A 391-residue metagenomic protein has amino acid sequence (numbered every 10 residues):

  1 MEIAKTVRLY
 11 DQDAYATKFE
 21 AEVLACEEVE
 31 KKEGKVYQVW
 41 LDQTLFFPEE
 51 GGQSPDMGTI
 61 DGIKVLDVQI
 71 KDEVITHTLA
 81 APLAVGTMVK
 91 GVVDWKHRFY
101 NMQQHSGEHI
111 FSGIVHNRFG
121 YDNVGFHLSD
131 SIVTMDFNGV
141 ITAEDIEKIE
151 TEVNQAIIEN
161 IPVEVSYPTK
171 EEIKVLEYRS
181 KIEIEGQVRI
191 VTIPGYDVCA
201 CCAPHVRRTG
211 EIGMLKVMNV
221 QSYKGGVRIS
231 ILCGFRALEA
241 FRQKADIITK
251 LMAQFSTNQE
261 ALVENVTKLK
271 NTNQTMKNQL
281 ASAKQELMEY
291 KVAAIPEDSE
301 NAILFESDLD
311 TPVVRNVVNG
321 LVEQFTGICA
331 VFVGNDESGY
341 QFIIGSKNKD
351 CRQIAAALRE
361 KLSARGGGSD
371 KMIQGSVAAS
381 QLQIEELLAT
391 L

Functional and structural regions predicted by a protein language model:
M1-L391: A glycine- and charged-residue-rich anion-binding loop/surface
